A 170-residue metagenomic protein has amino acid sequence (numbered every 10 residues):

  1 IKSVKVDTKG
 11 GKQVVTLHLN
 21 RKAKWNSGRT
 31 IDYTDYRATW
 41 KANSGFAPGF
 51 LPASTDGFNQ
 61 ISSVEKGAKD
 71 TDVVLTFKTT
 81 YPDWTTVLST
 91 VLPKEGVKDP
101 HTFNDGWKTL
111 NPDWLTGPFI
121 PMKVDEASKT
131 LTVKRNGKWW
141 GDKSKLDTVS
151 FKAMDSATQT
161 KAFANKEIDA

Functional and structural regions predicted by a protein language model:
K2-T8, S62-K66, P121-K123: Short amphipathic beta-strand and strand-loop transition segments with alternating hydrophobic
S3-G49, V74, A162: Aromatic- and charge-enriched surface segment that lines or borders ligand/interaction sites
K9, N20-K22, Y36, K41 (+4 more regions): Solvent-exposed coil/turn segments that connect beta secondary-structure elements in extracytoplasmic/periplasmic
V14-H18, T30, P52-H101: Surface-exposed binding/hinge segments that line and control ligand-binding clefts or catalytic entry sites
I31, D35-A42, N59, D83-T86 (+3 more regions): Extracytoplasmic/secreted proteins, especially bacterial periplasmic and envelope-associated proteins
N43-L51, E65-G67, M122-K134, S150-A170: Extracellular/periplasmic solute-recognition and catalytic clefts
L75, G141-K152, E167: A local structural motif
S89-S144, T148, T158: Gly/Pro-rich hinge or "lid" segments in bacterial periplasmic/extracellular proteins
